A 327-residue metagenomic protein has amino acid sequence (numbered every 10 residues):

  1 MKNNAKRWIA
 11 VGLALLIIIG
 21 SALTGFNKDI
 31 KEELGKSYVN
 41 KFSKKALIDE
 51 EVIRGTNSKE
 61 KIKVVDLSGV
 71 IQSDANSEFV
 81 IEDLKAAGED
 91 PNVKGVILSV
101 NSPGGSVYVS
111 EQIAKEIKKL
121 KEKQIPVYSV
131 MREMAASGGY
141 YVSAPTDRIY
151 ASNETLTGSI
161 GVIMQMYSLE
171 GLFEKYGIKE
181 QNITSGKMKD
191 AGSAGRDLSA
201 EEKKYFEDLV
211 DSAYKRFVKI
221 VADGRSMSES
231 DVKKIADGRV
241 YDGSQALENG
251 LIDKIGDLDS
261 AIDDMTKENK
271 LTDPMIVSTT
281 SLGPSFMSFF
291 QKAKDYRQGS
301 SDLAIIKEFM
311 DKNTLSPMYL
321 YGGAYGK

Functional and structural regions predicted by a protein language model:
M1-P126, M134-A135, Y150, M166-K327: N-terminal organellar transit peptides
E111, V142, V162: Short amphipathic alpha-helical segments
G139: Pocket-flanking alpha-helical
V142-S143, A246: Hydrophobic/aromatic residues within transmembrane alpha-helices of multi-pass small-molecule transporters
T146, Y150-M164: Zinc-dependent metallopeptidase catalytic helix centered on the HExxH motif and its immediate flanking segment
